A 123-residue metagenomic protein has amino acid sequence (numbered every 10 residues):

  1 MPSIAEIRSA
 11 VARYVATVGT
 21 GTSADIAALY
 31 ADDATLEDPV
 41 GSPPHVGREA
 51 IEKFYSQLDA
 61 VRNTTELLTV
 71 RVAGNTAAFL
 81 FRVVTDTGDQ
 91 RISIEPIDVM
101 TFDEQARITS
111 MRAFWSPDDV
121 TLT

Functional and structural regions predicted by a protein language model:
M1-A24, A28, D32, L122-T123: Short, low-complexity N-terminal intrinsically disordered segments enriched in polar/charged residues
S3, E52-T123: A beta-strand edge to alpha-helix "cap/lid" segment located at domain peripheries
Y14-T17, L36-E37, V84: Alpha-helix C-capping/helix-to-loop hinge sites
A27, R48-E52: Short, well-structured alpha-helical segments
T35-P44, S56-L58: A short gly/proline-enriched turn/hairpin at secondary-structure junctions
G41, R48-E49, A113: Short clusters of small/polar residues that mark proteolytic maturation junctions
